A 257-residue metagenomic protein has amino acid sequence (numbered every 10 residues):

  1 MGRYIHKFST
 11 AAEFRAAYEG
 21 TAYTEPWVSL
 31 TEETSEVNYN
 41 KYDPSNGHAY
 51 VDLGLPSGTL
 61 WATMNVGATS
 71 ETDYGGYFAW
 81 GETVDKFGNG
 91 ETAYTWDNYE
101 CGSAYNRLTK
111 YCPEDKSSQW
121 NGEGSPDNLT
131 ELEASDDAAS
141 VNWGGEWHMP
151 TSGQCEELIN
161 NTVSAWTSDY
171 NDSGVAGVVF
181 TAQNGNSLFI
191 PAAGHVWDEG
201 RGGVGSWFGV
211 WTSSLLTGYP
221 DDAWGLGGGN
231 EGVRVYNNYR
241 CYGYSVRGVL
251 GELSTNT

Functional and structural regions predicted by a protein language model:
M1-F14: Short, intrinsically disordered N-terminal pre-domain segments
F14-Y18, T255-T257: Extended recognition patches within non-cytosolic domains
R15, T21, E25-T31, S35: Short, surface-exposed terminal/edge motifs of secreted or surface/virion proteins that either
L30-E33, V37-A49, L53-T257: C-terminal, surface-exposed recognition/capping segments
